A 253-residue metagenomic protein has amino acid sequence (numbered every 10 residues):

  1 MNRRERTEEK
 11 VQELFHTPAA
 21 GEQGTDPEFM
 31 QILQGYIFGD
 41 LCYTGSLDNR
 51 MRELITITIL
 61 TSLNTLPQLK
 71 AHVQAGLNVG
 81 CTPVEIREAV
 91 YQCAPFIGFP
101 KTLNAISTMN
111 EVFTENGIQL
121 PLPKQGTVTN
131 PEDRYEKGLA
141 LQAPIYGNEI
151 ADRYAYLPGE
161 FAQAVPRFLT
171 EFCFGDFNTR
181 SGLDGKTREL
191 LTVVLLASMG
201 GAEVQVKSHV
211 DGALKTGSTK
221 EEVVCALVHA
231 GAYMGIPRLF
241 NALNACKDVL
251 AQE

Functional and structural regions predicted by a protein language model:
M1-N49, T102-G185, K215, P237-E253: Acidic, glycine/proline-rich low-complexity segments that act as flexible tails and inter-domain linkers
P27-V73, T82: The feature marks the first
D48, N64-R87, Y91, P100-T114 (+3 more regions): Extended intrinsically disordered, low-complexity coil regions enriched in Ser, Thr, Gly, Ala and often Pro
M51-L60, A89-V90, T187-A197, V206 (+1 more regions): Short, structured motif recognition centered on aromatic/hydrophobic residues
I59-T65, I97-G98, C173, L195-A202 (+1 more regions): Short alpha-helix boundary/capping elements
C93-I97, V228-A232: Acidic, glycine-rich active-site loops and adjacent beta-strand->loop/helix elements that engage anionic groups
E132-A140, V204, C225-H229: Short secondary-structure transition/capping segments
